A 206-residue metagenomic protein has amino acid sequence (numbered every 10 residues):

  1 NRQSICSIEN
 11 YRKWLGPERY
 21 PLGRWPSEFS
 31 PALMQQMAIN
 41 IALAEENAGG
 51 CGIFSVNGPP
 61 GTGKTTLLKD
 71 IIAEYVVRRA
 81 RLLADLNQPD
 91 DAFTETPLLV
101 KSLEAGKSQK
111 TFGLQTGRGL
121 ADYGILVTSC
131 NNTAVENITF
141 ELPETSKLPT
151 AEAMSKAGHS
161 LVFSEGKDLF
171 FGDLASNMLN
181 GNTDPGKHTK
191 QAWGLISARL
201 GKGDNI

Functional and structural regions predicted by a protein language model:
N1-I206: Helicase P-loop NTPase motor core of nucleic-acid translocases
